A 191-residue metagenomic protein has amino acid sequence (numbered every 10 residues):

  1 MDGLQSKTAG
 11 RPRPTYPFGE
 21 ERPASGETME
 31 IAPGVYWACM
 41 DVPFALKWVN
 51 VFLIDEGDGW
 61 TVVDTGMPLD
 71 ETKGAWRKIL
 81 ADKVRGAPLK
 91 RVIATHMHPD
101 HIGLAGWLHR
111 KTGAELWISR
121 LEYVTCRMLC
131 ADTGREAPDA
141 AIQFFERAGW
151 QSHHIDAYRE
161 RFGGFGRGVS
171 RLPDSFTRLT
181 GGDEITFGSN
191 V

Functional and structural regions predicted by a protein language model:
M1-E20: N-terminal presequences and immediately downstream first alpha-helices
T15-E20, M40-A45, G166-V169, E184: Short, solvent-exposed secondary-structure boundary motifs
R22-S25, L46-W48, R171-P173, L179: Residues that act as N-cap/strand-start positions at coil-to-secondary-structure junctions
S25-A87: Conserved beta-strand hairpin/beta-sheet module of binuclear metal-dependent hydrolase folds, prominently
E30, R178-V191: Core dinuclear metal-dependent hydrolase active-site scaffold
G59-T61, R91, N190: Structural motif
E71-D183: Active-site HxH/HxHxD metal-binding segment of metal-dependent hydrolases
